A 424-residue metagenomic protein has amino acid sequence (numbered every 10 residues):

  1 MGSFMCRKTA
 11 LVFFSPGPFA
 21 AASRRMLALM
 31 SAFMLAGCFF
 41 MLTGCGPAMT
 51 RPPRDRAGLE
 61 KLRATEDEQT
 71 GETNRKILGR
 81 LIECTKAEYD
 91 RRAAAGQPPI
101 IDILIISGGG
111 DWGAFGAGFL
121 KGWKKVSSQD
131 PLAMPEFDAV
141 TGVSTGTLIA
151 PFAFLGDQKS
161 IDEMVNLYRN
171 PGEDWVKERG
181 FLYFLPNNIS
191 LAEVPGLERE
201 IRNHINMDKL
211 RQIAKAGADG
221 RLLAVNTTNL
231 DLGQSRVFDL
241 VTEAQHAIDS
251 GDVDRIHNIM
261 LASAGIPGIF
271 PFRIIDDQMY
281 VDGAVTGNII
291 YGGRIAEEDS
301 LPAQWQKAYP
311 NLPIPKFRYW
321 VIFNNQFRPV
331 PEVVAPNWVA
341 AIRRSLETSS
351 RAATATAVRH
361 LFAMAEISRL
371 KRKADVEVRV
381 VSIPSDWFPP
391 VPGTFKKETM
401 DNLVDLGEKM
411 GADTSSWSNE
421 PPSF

Functional and structural regions predicted by a protein language model:
M1-R25: N-terminal secretory signal peptides that target proteins for export/translocation
M5-R7, F39, G46: Secreted/luminal cysteine- and crosslink-motif detector
F13-F14, M30-S31, E398, L406: A periodicity- and composition-biased signal for non-globular, repetitive helical segments
F19, M26-M30, L59-L62: Extended hydrophobic/Leu-rich segments
A28-T43: Bacterial N-terminal signal peptides
C45-D138, F154-F424: Patatin-like phospholipase
T141-G142, G146: Gly/Ala-rich beta-loop-alpha elbow adjacent to hydrolase catalytic centers
I149-F152: Hydrolases whose catalytic domains are alpha/beta-hydrolase-1, hotdog thioesterase, or metallo-beta-lactamase-like
